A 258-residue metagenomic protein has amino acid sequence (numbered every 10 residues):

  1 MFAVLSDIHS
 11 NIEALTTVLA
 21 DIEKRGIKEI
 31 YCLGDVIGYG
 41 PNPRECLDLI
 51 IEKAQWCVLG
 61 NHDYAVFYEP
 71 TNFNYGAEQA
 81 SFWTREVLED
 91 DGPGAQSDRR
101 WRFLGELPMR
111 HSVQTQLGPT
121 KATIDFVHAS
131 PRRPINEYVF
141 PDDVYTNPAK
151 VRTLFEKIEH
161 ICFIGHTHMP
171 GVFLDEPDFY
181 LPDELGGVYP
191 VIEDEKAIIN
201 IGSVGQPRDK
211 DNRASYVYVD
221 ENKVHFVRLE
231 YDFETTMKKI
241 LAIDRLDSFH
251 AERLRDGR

Functional and structural regions predicted by a protein language model:
M1-A3, S112-D125, I192-A197: Beta-strand-turn-beta hairpins that frame and shape the catalytic cleft of phosphate-ester-processing enzymes
M1-Q55: N-terminal active-site segment of His-dependent metallophosphoesterases
L5-S6, I30-D35, W56-N61, V127 (+2 more regions): Active-site neighborhood of phospho(di)ester-bond hydrolases with catalytic His/Asp-centered motifs
H9-A14, G38-P41, Y64-F67, R132-P134 (+2 more regions): Active-site environment of divalent metal-dependent phosphoester hydrolases
V36-K53, V66-A77, F173-E176: Metal-dependent catalytic neighborhoods of phosphoester/phosphodiester hydrolases
K53-Q114, T120-T123, R133, Y138-T153 (+1 more regions): Active-site neighborhood of divalent metal-dependent phosphoester bond hydrolases
P148-C162, T167-P177, E184-G187, K196: Anionic-ligand binding region
L174-R258: Acidic, His/Gly-rich catalytic cores of divalent-metal-dependent hydrolytic chemistry
